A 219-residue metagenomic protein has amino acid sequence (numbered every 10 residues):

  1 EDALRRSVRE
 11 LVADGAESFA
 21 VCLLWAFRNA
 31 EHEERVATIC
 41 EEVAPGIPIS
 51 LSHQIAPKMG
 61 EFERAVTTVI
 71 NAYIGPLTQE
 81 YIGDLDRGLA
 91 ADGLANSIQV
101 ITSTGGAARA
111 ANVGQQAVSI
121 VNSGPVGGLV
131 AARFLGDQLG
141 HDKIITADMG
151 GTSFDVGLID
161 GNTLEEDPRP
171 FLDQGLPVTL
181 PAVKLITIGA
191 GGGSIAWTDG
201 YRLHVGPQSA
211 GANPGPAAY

Functional and structural regions predicted by a protein language model:
E1-Y219: N-terminally biased helix-coil "hinge/interface" segments that flank
